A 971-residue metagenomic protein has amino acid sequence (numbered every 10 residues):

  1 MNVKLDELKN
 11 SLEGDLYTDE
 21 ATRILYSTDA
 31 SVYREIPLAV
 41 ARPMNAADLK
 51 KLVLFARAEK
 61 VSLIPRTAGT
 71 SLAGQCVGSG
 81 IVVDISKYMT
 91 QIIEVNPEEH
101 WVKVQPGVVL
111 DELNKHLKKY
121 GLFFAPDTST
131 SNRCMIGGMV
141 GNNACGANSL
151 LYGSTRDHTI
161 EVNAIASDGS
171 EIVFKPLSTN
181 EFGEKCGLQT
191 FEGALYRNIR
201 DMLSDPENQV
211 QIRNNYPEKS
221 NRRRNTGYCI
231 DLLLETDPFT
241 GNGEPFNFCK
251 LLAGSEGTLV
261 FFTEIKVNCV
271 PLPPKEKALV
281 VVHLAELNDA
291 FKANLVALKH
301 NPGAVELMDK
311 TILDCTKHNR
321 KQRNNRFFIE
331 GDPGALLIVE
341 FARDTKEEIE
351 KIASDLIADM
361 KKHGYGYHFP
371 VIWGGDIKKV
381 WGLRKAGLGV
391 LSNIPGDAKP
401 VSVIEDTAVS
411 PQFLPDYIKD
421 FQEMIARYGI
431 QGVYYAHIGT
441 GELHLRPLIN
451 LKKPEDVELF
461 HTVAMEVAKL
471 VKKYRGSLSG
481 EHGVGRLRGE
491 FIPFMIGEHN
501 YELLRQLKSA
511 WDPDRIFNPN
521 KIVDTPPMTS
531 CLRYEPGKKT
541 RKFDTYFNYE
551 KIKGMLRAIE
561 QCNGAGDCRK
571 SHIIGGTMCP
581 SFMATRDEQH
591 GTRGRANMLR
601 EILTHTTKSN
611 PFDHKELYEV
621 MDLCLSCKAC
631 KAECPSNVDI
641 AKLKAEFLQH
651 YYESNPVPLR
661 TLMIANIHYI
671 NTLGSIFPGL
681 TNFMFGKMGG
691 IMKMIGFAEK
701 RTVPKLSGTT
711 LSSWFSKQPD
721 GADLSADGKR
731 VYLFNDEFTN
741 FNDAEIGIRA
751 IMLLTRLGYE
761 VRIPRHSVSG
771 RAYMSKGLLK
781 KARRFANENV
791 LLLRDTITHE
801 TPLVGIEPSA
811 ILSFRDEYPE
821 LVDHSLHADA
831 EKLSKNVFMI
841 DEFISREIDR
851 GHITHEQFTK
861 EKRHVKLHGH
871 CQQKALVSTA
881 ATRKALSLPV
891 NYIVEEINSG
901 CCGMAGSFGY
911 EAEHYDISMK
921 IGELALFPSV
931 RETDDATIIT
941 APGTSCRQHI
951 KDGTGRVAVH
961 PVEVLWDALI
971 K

Functional and structural regions predicted by a protein language model:
M1-A58, A68-H100, S129, T258 (+4 more regions): N-terminal flexible segment immediately upstream of the FAD-binding catalytic core in FAD-dependent oxidoreductases
L8, L25, S31-L63, I81 (+8 more regions): N-terminal glycine-rich flavin-associated loop
S71-G74, T130-G137, R222-L233, E306-R323 (+17 more regions): A glycine-rich phosphate-binding loop feature that marks nucleotide/adenosyl-phosphate handling sites
E112, E184-E244, W511-P580, R586-H590 (+2 more regions): Flexible inter-domain linker/hinge segments
G141, S149-Y152, T159-G382, K419 (+3 more regions): C-terminal substrate-binding/cap subdomain adjacent to the FAD-binding core in PCMH-type and related FAD-linked
I265-L272, F291-N294, K299-A398, G432 (+8 more regions): Terminal amphipathic helices with adjacent charged low-complexity linkers/tails
A398, K473-L478, G485-L623, E646-P656 (+3 more regions): Ferredoxin-type iron-sulfur electron-transfer modules and their immediate structural context
D512, P519, Y534, A641-K971: Iron-sulfur cluster-binding electron-transfer modules in prokaryotic oxidoreductases
